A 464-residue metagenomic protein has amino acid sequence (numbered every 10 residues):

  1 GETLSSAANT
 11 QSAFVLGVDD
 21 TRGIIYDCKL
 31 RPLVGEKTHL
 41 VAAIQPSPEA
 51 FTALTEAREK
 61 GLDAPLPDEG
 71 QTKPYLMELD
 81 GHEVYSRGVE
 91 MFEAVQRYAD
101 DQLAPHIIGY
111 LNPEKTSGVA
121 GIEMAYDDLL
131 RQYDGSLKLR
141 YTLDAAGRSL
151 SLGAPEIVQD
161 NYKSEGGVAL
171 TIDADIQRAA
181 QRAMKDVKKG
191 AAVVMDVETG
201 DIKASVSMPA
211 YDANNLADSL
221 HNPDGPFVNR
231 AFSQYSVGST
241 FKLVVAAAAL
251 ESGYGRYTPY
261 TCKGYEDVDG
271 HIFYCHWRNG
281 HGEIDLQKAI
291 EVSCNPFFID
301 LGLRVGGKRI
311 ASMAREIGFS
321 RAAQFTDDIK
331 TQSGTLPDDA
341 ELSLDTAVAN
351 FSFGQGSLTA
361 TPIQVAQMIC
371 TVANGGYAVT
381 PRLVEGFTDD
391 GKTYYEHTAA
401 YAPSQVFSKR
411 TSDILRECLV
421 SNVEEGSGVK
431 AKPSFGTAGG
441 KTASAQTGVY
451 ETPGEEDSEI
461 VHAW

Functional and structural regions predicted by a protein language model:
G1-A50, V168-V187, A231: Helix-start/capping segments and mature chain N-termini
D20-R22, K189-A192, S434, A463: Short loop/turn microsegments at loop-to-beta-strand junctions
K29, P155, E198-S239, A247-W464: Beta-lactam-recognizing serine transpeptidase/beta-lactamase-like catalytic domain environment
E36, I44, P48, E59-E165: Small/polar-residue-rich segments within soluble enzyme cores
E36-K37, L111, V206, R382: Short hydrophobic alpha-helix segments
L130-D144, K189-V206: Carboxylate/His-rich catalytic cores and anion/metal-binding grooves
S151-G190, E198, S205: Conserved, well-ordered alpha-helix/loop/beta-strand core segments that scaffold catalytic motifs
